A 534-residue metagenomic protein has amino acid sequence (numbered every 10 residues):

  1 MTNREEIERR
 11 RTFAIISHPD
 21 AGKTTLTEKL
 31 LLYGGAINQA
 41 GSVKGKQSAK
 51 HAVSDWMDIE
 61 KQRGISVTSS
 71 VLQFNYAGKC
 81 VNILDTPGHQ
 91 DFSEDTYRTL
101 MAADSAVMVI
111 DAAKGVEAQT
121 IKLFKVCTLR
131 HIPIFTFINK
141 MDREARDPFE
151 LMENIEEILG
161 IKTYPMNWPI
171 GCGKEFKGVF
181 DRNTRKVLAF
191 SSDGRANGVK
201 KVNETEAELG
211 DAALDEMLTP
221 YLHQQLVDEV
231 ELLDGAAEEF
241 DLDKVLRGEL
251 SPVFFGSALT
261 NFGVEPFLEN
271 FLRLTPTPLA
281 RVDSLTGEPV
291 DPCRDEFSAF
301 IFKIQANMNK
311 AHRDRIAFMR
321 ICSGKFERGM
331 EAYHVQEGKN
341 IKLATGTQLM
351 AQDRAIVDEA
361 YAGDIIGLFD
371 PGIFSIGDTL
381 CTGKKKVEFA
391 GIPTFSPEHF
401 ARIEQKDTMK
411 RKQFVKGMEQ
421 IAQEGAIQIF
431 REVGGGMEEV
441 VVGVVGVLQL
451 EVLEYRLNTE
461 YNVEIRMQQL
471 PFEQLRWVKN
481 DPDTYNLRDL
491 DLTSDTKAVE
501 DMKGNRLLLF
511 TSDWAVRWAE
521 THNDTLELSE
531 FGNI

Functional and structural regions predicted by a protein language model:
M1-I534: Structural and coupling elements of P-loop NTPases
